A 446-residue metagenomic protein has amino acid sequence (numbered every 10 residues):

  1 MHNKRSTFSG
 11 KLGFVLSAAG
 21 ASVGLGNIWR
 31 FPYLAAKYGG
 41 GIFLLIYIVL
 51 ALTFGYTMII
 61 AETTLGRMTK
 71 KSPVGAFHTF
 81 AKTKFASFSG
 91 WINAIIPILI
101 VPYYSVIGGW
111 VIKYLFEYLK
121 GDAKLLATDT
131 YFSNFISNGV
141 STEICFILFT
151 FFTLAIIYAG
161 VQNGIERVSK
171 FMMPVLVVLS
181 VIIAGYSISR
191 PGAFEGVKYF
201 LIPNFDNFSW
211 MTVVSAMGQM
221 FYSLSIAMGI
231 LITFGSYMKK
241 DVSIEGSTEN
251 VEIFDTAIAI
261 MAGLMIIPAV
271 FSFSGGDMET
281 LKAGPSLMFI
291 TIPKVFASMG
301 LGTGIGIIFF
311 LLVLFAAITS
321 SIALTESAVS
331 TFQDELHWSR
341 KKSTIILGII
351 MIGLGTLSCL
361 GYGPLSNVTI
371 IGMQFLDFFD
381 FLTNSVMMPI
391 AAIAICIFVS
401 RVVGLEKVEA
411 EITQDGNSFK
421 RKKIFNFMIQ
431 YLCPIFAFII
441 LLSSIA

Functional and structural regions predicted by a protein language model:
M1-W29, M58-T63, R67-F80, K84-W91 (+2 more regions): Membrane-interface "cap" regions at the ends of multi-pass membrane proteins
H2-K4, F8, E166, K170-I318 (+1 more regions): Membrane-embedded translocation segments of transport machinery
H2-R5, Y33-Y38, P73-I92, S105-Q162 (+5 more regions): Inter-helical loop and helix-membrane interface segments of multi-pass membrane transporters/permeases
S6, A35-A61, S141, N384-A391: Extracellular loop-to-transmembrane helix junctions
T7-A18, I42-I46, K84-I98, I144-F149 (+6 more regions): Select transmembrane alpha-helical segments in multipass membrane proteins
G10-L50, G235, G246-E249, I253-T256 (+1 more regions): Transmembrane helix-boundary motif of multi-pass solute transporters/channels
S89-A94, H337-G348, D380-A437: C-terminal membrane-solvent junction of multi-pass transporters and transport-like membrane proteins
V101-L126, V177-F200, F271-S272, L354-Y362 (+2 more regions): Hydrophobic alpha-helical segments and their helix-loop junctions in multi-pass secondary transporters
